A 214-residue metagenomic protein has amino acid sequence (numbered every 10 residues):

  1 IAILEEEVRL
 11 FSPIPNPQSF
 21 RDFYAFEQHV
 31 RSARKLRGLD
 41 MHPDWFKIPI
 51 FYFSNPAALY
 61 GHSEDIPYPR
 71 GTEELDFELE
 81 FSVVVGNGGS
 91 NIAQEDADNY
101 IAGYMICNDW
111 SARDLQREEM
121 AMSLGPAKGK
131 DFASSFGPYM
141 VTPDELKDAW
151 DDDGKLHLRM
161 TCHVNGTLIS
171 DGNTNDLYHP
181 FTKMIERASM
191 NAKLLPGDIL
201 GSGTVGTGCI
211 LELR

Functional and structural regions predicted by a protein language model:
I1-I3: N-terminal leader/propeptide and maturation segments of large enzyme subunits in energy/redox metabolism and hydrolases
R9-E186, N191: Glycine-enriched loop-and-adjacent helix/strand subsegments that border the catalytic/binding cleft of enzyme cores
P180-A192, S202-R214: A conserved acidic, glycine/proline-rich C-terminal tail/linker
